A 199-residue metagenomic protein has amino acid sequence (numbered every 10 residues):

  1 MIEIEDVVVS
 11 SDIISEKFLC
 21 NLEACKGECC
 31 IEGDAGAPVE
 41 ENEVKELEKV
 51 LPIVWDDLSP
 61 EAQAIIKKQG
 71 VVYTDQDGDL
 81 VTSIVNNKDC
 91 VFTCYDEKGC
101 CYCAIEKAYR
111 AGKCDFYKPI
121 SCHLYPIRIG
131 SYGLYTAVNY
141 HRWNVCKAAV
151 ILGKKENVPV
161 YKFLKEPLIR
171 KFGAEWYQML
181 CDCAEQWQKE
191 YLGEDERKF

Functional and structural regions predicted by a protein language model:
M1-F199: Short loop/turn segments that flank or connect secondary-structure elements
